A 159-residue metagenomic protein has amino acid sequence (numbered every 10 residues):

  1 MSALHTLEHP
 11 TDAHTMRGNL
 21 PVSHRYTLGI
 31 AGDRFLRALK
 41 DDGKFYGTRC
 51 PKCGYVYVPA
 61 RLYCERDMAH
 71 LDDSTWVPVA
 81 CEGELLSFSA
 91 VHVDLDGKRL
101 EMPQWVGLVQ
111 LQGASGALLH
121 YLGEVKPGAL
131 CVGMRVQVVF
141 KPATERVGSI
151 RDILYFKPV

Functional and structural regions predicted by a protein language model:
M1-F45, L154-Y155, V159: A broadly conserved sequence feature marking short terminus-proximal activation segments in nucleic acid-centric
K40-E82: Cys/His-rich short segments
G83-L85, L122, R135: Conserved hydrophobic positions within beta-strands
F88-D94, A143: Short, conserved beta-turn/loop elements at beta-strand boundaries and strand-helix junctions
D94-L108, R151-I153: Short aromatic-glycine-enriched beta-strand elements
V106-Q112, Y121, Y155-K157: Short, acidic/hydrophobic/Gly-rich beta-strand patch recurrent on exposed beta strands that often constitutes part
E124, V139-V159: OB-fold/S1-family single-stranded nucleic acid-binding modules
E124-V138: Short nucleic-acid-contacting surface segments enriched for D/E, G, S/T with interspersed K/R
